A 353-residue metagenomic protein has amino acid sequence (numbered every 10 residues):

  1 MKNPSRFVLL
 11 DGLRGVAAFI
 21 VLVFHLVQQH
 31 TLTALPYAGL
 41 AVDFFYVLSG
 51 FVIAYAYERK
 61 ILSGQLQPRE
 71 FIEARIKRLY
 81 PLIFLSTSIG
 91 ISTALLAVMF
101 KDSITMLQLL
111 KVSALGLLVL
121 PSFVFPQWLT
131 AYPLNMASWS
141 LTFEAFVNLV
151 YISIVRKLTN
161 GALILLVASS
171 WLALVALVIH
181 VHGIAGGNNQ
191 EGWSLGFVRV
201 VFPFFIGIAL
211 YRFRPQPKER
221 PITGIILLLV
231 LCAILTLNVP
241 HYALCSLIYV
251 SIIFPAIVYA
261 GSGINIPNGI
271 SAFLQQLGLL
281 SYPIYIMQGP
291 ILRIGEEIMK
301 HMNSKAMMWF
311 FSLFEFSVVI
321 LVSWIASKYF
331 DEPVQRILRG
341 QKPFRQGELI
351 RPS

Functional and structural regions predicted by a protein language model:
M1-L10, V16-G39, A54-E70, L96 (+5 more regions): Alpha-helical transmembrane segments in multi-pass integral membrane proteins
L10, E70-F71, L79, S140 (+1 more regions): Alpha-helical transmembrane segments and their helix-entry boundary regions
L10-A17, V42, L48, I83-S86 (+2 more regions): Hydrophobic alpha-helical transmembrane segments of polytopic
V21, Y46, V52, T87-G90 (+3 more regions): Helical transmembrane-bundle signal
D43-F44, T142-V150: Hydrophobic alpha-helical transmembrane segments
A56, E73, L79-A145, A173-G183 (+1 more regions): Membrane-interface helix-loop-helix regions
R75, L79-I83, L280-M287: Loop-to-transmembrane-helix entry motif
S170-L174, R293: Residue-level recognition of pore/gate-forming positions within transmembrane alpha-helices of multi-pass
